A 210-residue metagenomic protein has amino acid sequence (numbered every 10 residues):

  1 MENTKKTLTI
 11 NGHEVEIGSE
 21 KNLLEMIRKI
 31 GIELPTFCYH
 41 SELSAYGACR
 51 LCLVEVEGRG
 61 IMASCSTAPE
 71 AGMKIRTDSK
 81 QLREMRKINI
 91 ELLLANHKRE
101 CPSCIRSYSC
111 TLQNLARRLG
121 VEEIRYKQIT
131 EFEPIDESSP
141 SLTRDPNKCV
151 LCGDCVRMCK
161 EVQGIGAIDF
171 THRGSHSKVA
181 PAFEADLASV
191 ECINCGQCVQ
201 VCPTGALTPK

Functional and structural regions predicted by a protein language model:
E2-G12: Eukaryote-biased recognition of intrinsically disordered, low-complexity regulatory segments
T9, R28, R117: Short polybasic/polar patches that bind polyanions
G12, H40, R144-P146: Aromatic-flanked redox-active Cys/Sec active sites in thiol-based oxidoreductases, especially the WC-centered
G12-E14, F183: Short, well-ordered turn and helix-capping elements at secondary-structure junctions
V15-A71, Q81: N-terminal cofactor/phosphate-binding cores enriched in small/glycine residues, especially glycine-rich loops such as
N22, D154, Q197: Residue-level recognition of oxygen-bearing side chains
R50, V54-E191, Q200-K210: Fe-S ferredoxin-like electron-transfer domains and their immediately adjacent linker/connector regions across
